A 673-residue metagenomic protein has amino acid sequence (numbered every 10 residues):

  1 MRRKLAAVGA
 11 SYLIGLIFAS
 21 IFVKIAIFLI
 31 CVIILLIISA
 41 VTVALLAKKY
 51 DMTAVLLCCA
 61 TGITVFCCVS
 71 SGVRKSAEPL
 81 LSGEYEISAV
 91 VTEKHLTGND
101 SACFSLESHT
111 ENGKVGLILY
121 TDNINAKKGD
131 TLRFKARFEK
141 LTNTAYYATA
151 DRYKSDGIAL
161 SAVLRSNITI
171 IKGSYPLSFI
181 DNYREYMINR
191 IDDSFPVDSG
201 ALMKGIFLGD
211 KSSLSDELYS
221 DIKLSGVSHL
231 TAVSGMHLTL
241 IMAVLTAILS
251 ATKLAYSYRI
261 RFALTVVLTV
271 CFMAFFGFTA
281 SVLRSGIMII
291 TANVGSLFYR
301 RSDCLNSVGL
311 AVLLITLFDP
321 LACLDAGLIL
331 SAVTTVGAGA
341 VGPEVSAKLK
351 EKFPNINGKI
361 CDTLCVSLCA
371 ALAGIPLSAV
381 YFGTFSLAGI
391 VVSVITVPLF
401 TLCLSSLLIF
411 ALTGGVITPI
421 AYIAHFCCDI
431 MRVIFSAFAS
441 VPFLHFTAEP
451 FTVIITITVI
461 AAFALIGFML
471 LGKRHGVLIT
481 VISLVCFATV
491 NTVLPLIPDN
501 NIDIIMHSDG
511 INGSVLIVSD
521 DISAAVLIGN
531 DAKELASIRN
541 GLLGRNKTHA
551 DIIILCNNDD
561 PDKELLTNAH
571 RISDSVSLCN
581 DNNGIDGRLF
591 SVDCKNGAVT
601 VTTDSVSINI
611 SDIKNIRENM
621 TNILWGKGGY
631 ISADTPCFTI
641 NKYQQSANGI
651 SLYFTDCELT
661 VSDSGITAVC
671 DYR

Functional and structural regions predicted by a protein language model:
M1-E78, R284, V453-T456, L465-L470 (+2 more regions): N-terminal leader/targeting segments
M1-I21, G295, G358, I409 (+2 more regions): Hydrophobic alpha-helical segments
R3, A7, I38, Y50 (+4 more regions): Hydrophobic alpha-helical transmembrane segments in multi-pass membrane proteins
G15, A89, A136, I206 (+9 more regions): Divalent metal-coordination and catalytic microenvironments
A26, I30-I34, A379-A421, M431 (+1 more regions): Hydrophobic alpha-helical transmembrane segments of integral membrane proteins
G62-H229, N540: Membrane-interface helix/helix-cap signal primarily in integral membrane proteins
S88, A102, E107-N112, Y120-R137 (+4 more regions): Non-globular, low-confidence helical/coil segments that flank catalytic cores
N189, S220, T269, A292-S296 (+4 more regions): Short amphipathic alpha-helical coupling elements at transmembrane boundaries
